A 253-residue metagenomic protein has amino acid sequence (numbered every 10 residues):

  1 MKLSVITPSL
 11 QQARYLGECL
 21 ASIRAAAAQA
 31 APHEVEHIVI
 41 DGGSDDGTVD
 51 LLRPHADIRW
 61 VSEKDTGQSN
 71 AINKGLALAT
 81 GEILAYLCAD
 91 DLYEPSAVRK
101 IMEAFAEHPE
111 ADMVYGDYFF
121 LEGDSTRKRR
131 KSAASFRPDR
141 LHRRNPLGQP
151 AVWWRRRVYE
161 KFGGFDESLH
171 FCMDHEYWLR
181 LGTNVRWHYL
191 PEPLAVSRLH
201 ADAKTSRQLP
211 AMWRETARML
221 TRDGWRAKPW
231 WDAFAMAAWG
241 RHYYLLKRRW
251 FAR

Functional and structural regions predicted by a protein language model:
K2-S4, E36, E176: Cell-envelope/extracellular polymer assembly enzymes that use nucleotide-activated donors
I6, R130-M219: Conserved nucleotide-sugar donor-binding catalytic segment
Q12-A27: Short, well-formed alpha-helical segments that are part of the catalytic scaffolds of diverse glycosyltransferases
S22, I40-D50, C88: A conserved acidic beta->alpha catalytic loop
A31-G43, V61-K64, A89: Short beta-strand/loop segment that forms part of the nucleotide-sugar
E63-A79: Glycine-rich, basic loop-to-helix element that forms the pyrophosphate-binding segment of sugar-nucleotide handling
L84: Short aromatic/hydrophobic "clamp" motif used to bind/position activated sugar donors
S96-K128: Conserved donor NDP-sugar-binding/catalytic core segment of glycosyltransferases
